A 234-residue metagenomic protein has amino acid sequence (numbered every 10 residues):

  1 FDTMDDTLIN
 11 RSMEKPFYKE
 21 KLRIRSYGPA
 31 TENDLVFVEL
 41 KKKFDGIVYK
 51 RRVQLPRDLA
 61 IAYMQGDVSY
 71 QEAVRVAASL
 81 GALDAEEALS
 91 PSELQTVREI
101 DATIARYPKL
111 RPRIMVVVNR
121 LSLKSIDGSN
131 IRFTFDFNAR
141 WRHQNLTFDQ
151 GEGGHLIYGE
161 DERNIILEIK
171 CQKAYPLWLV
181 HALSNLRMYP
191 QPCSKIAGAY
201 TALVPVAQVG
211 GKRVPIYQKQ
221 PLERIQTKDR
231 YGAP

Functional and structural regions predicted by a protein language model:
F1-P234: Phosphate-end processing signature that detects enzymes handling 5′-triphosphorylated RNA and polyphosphate
